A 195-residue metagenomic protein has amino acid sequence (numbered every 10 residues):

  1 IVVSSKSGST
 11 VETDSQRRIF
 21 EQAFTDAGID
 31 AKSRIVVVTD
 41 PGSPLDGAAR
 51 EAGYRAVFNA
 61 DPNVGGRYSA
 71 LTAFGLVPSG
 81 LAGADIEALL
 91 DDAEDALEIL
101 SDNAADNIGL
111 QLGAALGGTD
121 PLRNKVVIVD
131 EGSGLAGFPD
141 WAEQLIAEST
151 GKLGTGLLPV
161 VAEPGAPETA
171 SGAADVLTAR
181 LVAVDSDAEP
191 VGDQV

Functional and structural regions predicted by a protein language model:
I1-F24: Well-ordered mid-protein domain cores that form the structural environment of catalytic cofactors
D26-A179, V184-V195: Active-site phosphate/pyrophosphate-binding segments
